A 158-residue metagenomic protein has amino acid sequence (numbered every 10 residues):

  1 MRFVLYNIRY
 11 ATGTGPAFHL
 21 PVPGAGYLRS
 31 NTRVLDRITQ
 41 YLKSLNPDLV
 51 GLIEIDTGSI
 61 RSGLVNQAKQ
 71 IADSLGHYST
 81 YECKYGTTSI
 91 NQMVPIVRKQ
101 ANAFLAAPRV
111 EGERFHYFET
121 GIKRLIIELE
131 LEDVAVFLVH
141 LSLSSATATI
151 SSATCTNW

Functional and structural regions predicted by a protein language model:
M1-S74, Y81-S89: N-terminal, active-site-proximal structural segment of metallo-dependent hydrolase catalytic domains
A11-P21, A101-F104, D133-F137: Short, basic/glycine-rich phosphate-binding loops at helix/coil junctions that contact nucleotide phosphates
G13-T14, S89, E113, S145-T147: Short acidic/glycine-rich loop or secondary-structure boundary segments that cap or lie
S30-V34, G121, T147: Short secondary-structure boundary/capping elements
D36-I38, N91, L125, A153-C155: A generic local structural motif
E54-D133: Structured beta-strand-rich core segments of catalytic domains in phosphoester-bond hydrolases
V134-W158: Active-site beta-loop-alpha substructure in enzyme catalytic cores, prototypically the cysteine-centered nucleophile
